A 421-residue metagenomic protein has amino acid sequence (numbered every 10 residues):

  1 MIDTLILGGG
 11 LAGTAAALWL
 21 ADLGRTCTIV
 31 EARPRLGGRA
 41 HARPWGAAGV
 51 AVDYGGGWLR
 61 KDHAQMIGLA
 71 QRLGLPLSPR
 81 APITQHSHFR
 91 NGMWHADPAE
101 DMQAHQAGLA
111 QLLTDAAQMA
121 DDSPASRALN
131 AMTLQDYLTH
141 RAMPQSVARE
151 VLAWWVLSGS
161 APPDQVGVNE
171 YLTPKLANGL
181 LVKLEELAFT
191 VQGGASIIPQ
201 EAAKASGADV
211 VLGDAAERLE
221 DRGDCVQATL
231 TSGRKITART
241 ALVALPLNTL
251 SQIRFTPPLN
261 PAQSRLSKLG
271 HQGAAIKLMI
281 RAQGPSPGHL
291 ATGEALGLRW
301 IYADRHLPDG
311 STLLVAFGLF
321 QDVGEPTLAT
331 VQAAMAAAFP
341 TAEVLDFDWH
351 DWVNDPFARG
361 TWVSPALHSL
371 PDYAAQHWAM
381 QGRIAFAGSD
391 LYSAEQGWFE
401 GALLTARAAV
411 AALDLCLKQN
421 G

Functional and structural regions predicted by a protein language model:
I2-I29: N-terminal Rossmann-like FAD-binding beta1-loop-alpha1 element of flavoenzymes
L7, V30, A216, K235-T249: Short hydrophobic core segments
A15, L23, A99, C225 (+1 more regions): Conserved flavin/dinucleotide-binding core of flavoenzymes
A21-G46: Glycine-rich FAD pyrophosphate-binding loop
A47-D115, P124: Dinucleotide-binding Rossmann-like beta1-alpha1 core, especially the glycine-rich loop that anchors the ADP
D121-C225, A244, R254: Active-site/ligand-binding neighborhood in enzyme catalytic cores
E220-I236: Conserved beta-strand-loop-beta-strand element in the redox core of flavoprotein oxidoreductases
V243-P261: Flavin (primarily FAD) binding-site architecture
